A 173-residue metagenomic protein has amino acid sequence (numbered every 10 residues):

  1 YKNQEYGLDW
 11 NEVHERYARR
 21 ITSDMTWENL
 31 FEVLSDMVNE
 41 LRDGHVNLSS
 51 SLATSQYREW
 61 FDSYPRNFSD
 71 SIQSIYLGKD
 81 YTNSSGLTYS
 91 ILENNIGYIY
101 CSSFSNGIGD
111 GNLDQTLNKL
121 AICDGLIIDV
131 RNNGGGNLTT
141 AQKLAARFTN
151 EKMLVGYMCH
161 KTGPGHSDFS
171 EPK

Functional and structural regions predicted by a protein language model:
Y1-K173: Flexible, low-complexity junctional segments that flank or bridge functional domains
